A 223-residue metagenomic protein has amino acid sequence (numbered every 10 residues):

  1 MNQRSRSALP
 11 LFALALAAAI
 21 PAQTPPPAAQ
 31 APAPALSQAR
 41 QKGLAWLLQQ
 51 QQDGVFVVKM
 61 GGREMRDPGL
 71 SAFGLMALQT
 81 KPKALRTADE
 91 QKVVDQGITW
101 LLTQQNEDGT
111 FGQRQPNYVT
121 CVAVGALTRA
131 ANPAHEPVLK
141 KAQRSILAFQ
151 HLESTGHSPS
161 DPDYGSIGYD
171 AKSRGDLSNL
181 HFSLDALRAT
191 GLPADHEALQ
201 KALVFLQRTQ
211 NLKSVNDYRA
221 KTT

Functional and structural regions predicted by a protein language model:
N2-R4, L16-T223: Preference for long, amphipathic alpha-helical scaffolds in soluble/luminal domains and all-alpha bundles
S5-L9: Twin-arginine (Tat) signal peptide motif
